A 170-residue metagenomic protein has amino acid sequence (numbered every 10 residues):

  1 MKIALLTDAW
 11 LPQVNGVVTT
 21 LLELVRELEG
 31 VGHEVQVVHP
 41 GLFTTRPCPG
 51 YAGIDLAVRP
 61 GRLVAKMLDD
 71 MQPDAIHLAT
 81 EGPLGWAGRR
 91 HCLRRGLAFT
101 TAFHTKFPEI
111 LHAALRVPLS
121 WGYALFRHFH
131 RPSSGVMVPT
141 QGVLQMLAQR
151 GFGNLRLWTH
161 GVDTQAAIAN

Functional and structural regions predicted by a protein language model:
M1-T44, M71: N-terminal subdomain of nucleotide-sugar transferases
I3, A75, R90-I110, H130 (+2 more regions): Active-site proximal beta-strand in glycosyltransferases
P40-M71, L78, P118: A short, charged, and often flexible helix/loop element on the N-terminal side of the glycosyltransferase catalytic
G41, G142, H160-G161: Carbohydrate-associated surface elements
V64-G85, R95-T100: Short N-terminal targeting/anchoring amphipathic segment
P83-L84, G142-L144: Alpha-helix capping/helix-boundary segments
A98-T100, E109-H128, V138, T164 (+1 more regions): Nucleotide-sugar donor phosphate/pyrophosphate-binding loop at the beta->alpha transition of glycosyltransferases
